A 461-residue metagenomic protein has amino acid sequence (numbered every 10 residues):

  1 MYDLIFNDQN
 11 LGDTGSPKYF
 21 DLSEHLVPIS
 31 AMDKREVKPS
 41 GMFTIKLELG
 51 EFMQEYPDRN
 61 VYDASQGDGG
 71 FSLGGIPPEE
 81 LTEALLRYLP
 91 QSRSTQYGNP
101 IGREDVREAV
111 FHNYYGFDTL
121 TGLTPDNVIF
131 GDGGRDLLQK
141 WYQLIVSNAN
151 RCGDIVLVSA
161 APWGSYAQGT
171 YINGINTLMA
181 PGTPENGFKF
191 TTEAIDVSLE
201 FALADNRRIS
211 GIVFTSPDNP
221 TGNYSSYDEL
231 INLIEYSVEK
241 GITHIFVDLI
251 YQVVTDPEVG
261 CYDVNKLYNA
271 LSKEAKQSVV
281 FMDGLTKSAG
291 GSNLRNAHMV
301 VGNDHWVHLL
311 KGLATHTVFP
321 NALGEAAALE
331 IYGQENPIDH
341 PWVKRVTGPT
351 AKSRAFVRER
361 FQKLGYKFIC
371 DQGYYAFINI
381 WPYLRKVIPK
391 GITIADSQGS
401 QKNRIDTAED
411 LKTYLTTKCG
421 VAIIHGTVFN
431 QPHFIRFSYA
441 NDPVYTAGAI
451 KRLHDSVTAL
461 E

Functional and structural regions predicted by a protein language model:
D3-L22, E83, A109, A202-D205 (+5 more regions): Conserved core segment of the aminotransferase class I/II
L4, D8-G133, K140, L460: N-terminal small-domain helix-loop-helix segment of the aminotransferase-like
I45, A64, V110, V128 (+9 more regions): Generic structural signal for small/hydrophobic residues in well-ordered secondary structure, especially within
V61-D63, M282, Y366-Q372, G426-V428: Short beta-strand
S92-G241, Q252-E274, T446: Conserved core of the PLP fold type I
E104, H112, D118, G122-L123 (+4 more regions): PLP-dependent enzyme catalytic core of the Aspartate aminotransferase-like
D248-L249: Walker B catalytic acidic pair
K344-F361, K367-Y383, P389-G399, H433: Conserved glycine-rich beta-strand-loop-beta hairpin in the small C-terminal domain of fold type I
